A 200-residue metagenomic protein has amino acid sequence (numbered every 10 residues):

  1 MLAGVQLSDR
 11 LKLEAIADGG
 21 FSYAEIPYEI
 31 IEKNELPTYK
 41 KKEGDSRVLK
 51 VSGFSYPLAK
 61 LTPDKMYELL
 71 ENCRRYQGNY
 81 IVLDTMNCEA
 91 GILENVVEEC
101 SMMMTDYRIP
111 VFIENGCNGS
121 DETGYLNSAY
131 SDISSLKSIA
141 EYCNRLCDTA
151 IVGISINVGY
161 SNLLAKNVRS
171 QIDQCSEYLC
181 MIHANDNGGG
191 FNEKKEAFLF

Functional and structural regions predicted by a protein language model:
M1-N79, I109, D148-I151: N-terminal pre-domain/capping segments
E14, K33-D45, E68-R74, E94-M103 (+2 more regions): Short amphipathic alpha-helices and their capping/turn segments at secondary-structure boundaries
Y23-I31, N144-L164, R169-S170, S176: Extended hydrophobic secondary-structure segments
A24, I113-E114, I154-N157, I182-N185: Active-site flanking residues adjacent to catalytic metal/cofactor-binding acidic residues
E29, M86, G116, A184-N187: Flexible loop residues that form catalytic and substrate-binding hotspots at small-molecule/glycan-binding clefts
E35, I92-L93, T123, F191-E193: Short Asp/Glu-rich motifs
L58-I156, N162-L163: Active-site acidic/histidine proton-transfer and metal-coordination neighborhood in alpha/beta enzyme cores
K60-P63, G124-S134, Y160-F200: Gly/Pro-rich active-site loop or hairpin
